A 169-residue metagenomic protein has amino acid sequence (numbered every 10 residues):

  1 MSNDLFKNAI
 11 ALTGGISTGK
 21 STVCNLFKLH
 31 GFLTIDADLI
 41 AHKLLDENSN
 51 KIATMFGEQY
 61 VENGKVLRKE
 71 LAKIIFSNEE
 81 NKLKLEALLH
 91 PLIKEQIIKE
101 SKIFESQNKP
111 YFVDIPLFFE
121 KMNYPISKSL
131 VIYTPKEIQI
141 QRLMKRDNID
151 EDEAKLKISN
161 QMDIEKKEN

Functional and structural regions predicted by a protein language model:
M1-V66, I74: Glycine-rich phosphate-binding loop of ATP-dependent small-molecule kinases
T18, E80, L92, E137-I138 (+1 more regions): Short alpha-helical
G19, D38, L85, F112 (+2 more regions): Residue-level signal for inorganic ion chemistry
H30, F56, P125-I126, N169: Short, structured coil segments at secondary-structure junctions
H42-K109: ATP-dependent small-molecule kinase phosphotransfer cores that center on conserved nucleotide phosphate-binding segments
S49, A53, K136-M144, E151 (+1 more regions): An amphipathic alpha-helix signature
Q96-I97, Y124-P125, K145-N169: Small-molecule kinase domains that catalyze NTP-dependent phosphoryl transfer to phosphate-bearing small molecules
I98-F104, P110-R142: ATP-dependent NMP and nucleoside kinases share a basic, alpha-helical "lid"
